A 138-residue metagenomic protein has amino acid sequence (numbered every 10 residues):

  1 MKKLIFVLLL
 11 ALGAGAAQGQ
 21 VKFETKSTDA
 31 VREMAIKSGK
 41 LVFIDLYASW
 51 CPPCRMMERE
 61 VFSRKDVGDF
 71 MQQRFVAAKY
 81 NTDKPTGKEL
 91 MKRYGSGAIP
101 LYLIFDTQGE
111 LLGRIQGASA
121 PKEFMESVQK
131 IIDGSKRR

Functional and structural regions predicted by a protein language model:
L4-G13: Sec-dependent N-terminal signal peptides
G15-G19: Sec/Tat signal peptide C-region and signal peptidase I cleavage site
K22-K26, F62-T86: Thiol-based oxidoreductase modules, predominantly thioredoxin-like and allied folds used for disulfide exchange
F23-L41, M71: A short beta-strand-turn-helix
S38-V42, Q73-V76, T107-L111: Loop/turn elements at helix/coil->beta-strand transitions in domains of secreted/extracellular proteins
G39-V42, L46-W50, A98: Short pre-active-site segment immediately N-terminal to redox-active cysteine/selenocysteine motifs in thiol-based
L46-F62: Conserved redox-active cysteine motifs that mediate thiol-disulfide chemistry, especially di-cysteine Cys-X(1-2)-Cys
G97-R138: Non-catalytic, surface beta->alpha helical segment in thiol-disulfide oxidoreductase systems
